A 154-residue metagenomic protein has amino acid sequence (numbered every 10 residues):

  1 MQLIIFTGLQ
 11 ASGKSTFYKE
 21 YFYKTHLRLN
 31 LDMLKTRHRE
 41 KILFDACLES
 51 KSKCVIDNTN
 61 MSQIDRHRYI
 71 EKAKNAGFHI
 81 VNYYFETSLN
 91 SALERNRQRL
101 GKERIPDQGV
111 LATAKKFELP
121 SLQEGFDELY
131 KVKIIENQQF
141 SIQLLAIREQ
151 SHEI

Functional and structural regions predicted by a protein language model:
M1-T7, S12, T25, N90-I154: Conserved GTP-binding G-domain of TRAFAC-class P-loop NTPases and closely related GTPase folds
Q2-I4, S52-I56, I80: Generic beta-sheet signal
S12-H67: Conserved substrate/cofactor phosphate-moiety recognition/catalytic segment in nucleotide-dependent phosphotransferases
H26, S50, A76-V81, E124-E128: Short glycine-/polar-rich loops that comprise or flank the Walker A/P-loop and associated switch/sensor motifs
R28-N30, Y84, K131-K133: Structural signal for conserved beta-strand scaffold positions within catalytic alpha/beta enzyme cores
N58, Y84-E86, R99: Ras-like small GTPase catalytic G-domain
Y69-E71: Aromatic/hydrophobic pocket-lining residues that form π-stacking "cages" and hydrophobic walls in ligand
A76-R95: Conserved phosphate-donor/acceptor-positioning beta-strand/loop module used by diverse small-molecule
